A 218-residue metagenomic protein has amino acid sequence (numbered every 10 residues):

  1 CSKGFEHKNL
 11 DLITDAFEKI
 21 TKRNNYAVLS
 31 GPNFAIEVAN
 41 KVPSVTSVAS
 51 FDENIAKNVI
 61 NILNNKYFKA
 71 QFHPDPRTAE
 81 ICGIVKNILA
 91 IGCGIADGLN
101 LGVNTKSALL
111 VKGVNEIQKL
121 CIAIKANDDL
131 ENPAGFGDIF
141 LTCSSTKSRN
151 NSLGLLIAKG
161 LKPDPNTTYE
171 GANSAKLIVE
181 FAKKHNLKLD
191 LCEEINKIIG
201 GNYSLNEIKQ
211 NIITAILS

Functional and structural regions predicted by a protein language model:
C1-V42, V59: Rossmann-like NAD(P)(H) cofactor-binding subdomain of soluble oxidoreductases
K3-F5, S30-F34, D52, P74-T78 (+3 more regions): Glycine-rich beta-alpha junction loops
E6-H7, A56, T142, G171: Alpha-helix N-cap/loop-to-helix initiation residues
N9, F51, G102, L109 (+3 more regions): Catalytic cores of large soluble enzymes that bind and process phosphate-bearing ligands
A16-N25, P43-D129: Internal alpha-helical scaffold of NAD(P)-dependent oxidoreductase catalytic cores
E37-A39, C82, S145: Short glycine-biased active-site loop of nucleotidyltransferases that positions the nucleotide triphosphate and helps
K86, C93-D97, I122-S218: NAD(P)-dependent Rossmann-like dehydrogenase/reductase catalytic/cofactor-binding core
